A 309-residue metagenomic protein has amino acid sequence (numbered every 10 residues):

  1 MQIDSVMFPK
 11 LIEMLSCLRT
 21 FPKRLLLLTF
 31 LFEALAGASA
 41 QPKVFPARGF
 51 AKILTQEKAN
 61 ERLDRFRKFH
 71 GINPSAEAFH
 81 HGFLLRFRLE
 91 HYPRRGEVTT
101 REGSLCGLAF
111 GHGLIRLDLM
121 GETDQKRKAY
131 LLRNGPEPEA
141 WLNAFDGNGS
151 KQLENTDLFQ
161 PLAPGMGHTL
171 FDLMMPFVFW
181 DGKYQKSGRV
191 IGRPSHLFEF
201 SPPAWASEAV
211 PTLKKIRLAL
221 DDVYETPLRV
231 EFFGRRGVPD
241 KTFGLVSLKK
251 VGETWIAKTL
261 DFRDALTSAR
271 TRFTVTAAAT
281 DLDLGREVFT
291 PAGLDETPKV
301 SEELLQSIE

Functional and structural regions predicted by a protein language model:
M1-F21: N-terminal secretory signal peptides that target proteins for export/translocation
R24-A34: Bacterial N-terminal signal peptides
L35-K43: Bacterial Sec-dependent signal peptides at the C-terminal "C-region" and cleavage site
P42-K68, A78-H80, E97, R133-K214 (+1 more regions): Flexible, processing/modification-adjacent segments and terminal tails in exported/periplasmic/extracellular proteins
F66-R67, G71, G103-A109, R133 (+1 more regions): Extended lipid/amphipathic-ligand handling interfaces
S75-Y92: A short, Trp-centered hydrophobic/proline-enriched beta-strand micro-motif
M120-K126, F145-G147, F232-V238, F262-S268 (+1 more regions): Short, solvent-exposed aromatic-acidic interface loops
A163-F171, I191-T290: Gly/Pro-enriched, hydrophobic low-complexity segments that function as extracytoplasmic propeptides/linkers
